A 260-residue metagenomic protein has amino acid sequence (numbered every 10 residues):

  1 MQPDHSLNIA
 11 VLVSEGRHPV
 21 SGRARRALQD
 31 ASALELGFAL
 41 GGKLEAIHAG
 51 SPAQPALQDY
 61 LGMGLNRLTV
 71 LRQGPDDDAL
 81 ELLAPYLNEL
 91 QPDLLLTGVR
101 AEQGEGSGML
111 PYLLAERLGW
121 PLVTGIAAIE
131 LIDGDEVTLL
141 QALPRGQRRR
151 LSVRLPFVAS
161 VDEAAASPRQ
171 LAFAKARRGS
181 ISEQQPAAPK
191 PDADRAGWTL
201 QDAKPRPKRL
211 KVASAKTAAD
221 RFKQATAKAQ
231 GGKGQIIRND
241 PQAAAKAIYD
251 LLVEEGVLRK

Functional and structural regions predicted by a protein language model:
M1-K260: N-terminal glycine-rich FAD/FM-binding segment characteristic of electron-transfer flavoproteins
